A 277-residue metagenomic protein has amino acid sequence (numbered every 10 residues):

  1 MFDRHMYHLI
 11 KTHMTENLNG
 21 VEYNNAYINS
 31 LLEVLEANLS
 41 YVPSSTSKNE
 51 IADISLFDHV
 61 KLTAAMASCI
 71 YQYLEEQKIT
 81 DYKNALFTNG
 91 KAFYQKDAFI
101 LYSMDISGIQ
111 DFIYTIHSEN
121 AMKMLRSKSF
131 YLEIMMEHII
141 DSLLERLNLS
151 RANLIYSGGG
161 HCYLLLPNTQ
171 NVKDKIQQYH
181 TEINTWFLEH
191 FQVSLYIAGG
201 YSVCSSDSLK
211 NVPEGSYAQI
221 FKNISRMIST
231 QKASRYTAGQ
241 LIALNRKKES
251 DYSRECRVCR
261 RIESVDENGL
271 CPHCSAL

Functional and structural regions predicted by a protein language model:
M1-L277: Regulatory and interdomain segments flanking nucleotide-handling catalytic cores in signaling/defense enzymes
